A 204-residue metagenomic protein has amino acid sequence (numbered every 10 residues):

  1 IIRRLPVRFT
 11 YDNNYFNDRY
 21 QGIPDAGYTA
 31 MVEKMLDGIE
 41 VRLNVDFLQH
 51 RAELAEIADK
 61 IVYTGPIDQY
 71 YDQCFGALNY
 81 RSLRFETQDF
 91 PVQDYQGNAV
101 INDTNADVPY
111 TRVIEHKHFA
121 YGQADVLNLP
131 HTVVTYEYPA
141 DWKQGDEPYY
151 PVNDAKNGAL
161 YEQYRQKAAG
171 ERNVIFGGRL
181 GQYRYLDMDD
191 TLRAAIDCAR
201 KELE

Functional and structural regions predicted by a protein language model:
I1-K60, T64, Y71: Active-site/ligand-binding neighborhood in enzyme catalytic cores
R3-P6, T132-Y136, E171: Short hydrophobic/aromatic-rich motifs at helix boundaries and adjacent loops
Q21-Y28, N102-A106, R184-T191: Aromatic-acidic/polar surface patches that form glycan- and anion
A30, D68, G181-R184: Short, flexible micro-motifs
A30-E33, D37, D72, R193-R200 (+1 more regions): A broad, structural surface signal
V45-K167: Mid-domain catalytic core of redox enzymes that form a hydrophobic substrate pocket/lid adjacent to a catalytic redox
E147-E204: C-terminal catalytic lobe of FAD-dependent flavoproteins
